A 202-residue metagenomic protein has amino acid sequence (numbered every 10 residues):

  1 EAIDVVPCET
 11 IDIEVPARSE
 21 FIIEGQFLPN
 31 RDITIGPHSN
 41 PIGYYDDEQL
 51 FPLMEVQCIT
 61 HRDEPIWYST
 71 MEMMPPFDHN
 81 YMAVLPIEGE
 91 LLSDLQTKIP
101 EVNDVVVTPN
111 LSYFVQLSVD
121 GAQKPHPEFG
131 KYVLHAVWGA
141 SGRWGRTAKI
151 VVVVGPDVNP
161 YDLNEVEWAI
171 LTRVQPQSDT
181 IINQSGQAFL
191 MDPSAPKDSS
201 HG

Functional and structural regions predicted by a protein language model:
E1-G202: Charged, compositionally biased interaction regions
